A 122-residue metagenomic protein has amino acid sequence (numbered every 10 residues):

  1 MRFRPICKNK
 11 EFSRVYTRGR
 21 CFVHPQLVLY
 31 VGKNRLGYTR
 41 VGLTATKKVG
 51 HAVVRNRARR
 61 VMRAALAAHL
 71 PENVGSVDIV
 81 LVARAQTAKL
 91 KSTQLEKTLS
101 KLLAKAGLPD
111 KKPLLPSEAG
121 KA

Functional and structural regions predicted by a protein language model:
M1-A122: Positively charged, solvent-exposed patches that mediate nucleic-acid binding
